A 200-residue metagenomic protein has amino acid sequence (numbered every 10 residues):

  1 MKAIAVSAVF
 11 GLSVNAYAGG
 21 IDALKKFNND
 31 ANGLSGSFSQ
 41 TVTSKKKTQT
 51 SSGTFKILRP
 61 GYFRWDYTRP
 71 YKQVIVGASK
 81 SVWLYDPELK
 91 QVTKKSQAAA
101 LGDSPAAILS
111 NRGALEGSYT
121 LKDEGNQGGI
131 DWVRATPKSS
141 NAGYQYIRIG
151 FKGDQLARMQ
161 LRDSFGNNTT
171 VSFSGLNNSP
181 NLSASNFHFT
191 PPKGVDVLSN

Functional and structural regions predicted by a protein language model:
I4-S13: Bacterial N-terminal signal peptides
V14-A18: Sec/Tat signal peptide C-region and signal peptidase I cleavage site
G19-T43, T48-Q49, D86-Q145, L182 (+1 more regions): Flexible, processing/modification-adjacent segments and terminal tails in exported/periplasmic/extracellular proteins
A31-G33, T50-S52, L58-P60, P70 (+6 more regions): Extracytoplasmic
S35-S39, K56, R64-D66, W83 (+3 more regions): Soluble periplasmic/extracytoplasmic beta-strand elements of cell-envelope proteins
T54-S104, T169-T170: An acidic-aromatic
G117-N200: Gly/Pro-enriched, hydrophobic low-complexity segments that function as extracytoplasmic propeptides/linkers
